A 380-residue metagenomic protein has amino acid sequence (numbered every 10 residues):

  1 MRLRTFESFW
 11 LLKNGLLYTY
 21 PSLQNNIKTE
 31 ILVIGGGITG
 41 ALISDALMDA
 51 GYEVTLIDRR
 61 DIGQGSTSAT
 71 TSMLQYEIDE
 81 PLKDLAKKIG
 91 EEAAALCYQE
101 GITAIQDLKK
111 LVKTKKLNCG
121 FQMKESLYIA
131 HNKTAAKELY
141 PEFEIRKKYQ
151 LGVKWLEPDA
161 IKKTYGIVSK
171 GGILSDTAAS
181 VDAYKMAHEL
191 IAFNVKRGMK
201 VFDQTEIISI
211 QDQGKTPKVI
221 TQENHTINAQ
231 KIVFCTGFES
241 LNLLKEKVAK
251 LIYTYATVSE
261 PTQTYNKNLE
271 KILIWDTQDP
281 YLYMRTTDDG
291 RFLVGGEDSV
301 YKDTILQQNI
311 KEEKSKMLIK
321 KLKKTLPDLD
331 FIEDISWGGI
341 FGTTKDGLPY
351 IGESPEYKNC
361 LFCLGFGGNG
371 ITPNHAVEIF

Functional and structural regions predicted by a protein language model:
M1-I31: Extreme N-terminal leader/targeting segments of oxidoreductases
I27-L56: N-terminal Rossmann-like FAD-binding beta1-loop-alpha1 element of flavoenzymes
D49-A69: Glycine-rich FAD pyrophosphate-binding loop
T70-E100: Glycine-rich active-site loop/strand segments that organize a redox cofactor
K88-F193: Rossmann-like flavin
I145, S169-Q230, C235: Helical element adjacent to the flavin cofactor pocket in flavoenzyme catalytic cores
S209-T287: Flavin-dependent oxidoreductases
K302, Q307-Q308, K323-F380: C-terminal catalytic lobe of FAD-dependent flavoproteins
